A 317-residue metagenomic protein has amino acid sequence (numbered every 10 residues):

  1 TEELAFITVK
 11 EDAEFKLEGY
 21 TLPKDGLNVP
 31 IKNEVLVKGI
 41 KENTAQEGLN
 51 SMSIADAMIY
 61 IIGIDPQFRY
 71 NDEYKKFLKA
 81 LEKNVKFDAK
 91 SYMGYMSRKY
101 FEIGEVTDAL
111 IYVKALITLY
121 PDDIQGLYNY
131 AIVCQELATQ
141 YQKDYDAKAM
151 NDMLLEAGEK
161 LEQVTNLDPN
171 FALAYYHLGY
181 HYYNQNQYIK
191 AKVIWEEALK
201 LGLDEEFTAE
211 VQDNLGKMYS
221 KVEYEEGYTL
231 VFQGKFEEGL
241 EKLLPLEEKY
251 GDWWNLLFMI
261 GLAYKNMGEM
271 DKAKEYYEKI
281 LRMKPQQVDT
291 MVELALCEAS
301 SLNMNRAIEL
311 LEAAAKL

Functional and structural regions predicted by a protein language model:
K90, I124-Q125, A172-L173, E206 (+4 more regions): Helix-start (N-cap) detector for alpha-helical repeat units in TPR-like alpha-solenoids, especially tetratricopeptide
L119, L167, L201, K249 (+2 more regions): Structural marker of alpha-solenoid helical repeat scaffolds
N129, H177, V211-N214, M259 (+1 more regions): Canonical tetratricopeptide repeat
